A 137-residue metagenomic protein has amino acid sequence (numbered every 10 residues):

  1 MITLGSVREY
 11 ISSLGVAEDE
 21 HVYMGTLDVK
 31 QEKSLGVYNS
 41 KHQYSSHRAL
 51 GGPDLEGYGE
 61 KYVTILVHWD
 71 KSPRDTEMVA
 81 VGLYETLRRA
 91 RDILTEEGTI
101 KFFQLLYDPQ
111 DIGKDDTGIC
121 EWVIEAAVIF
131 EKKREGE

Functional and structural regions predicted by a protein language model:
M1-P53, A90, E137: Small/polar-rich, solvent-exposed N-terminal microdomains that initiate assembly or binding
H47, R74-T76, K133-E137: Intrinsically disordered, low-complexity acidic/polar segments
G52-G57, D115-T117: Short, solvent-exposed beta-strand/turn "edge" segments of beta-rich domains on protein surfaces
L55-K61, I100-F103: A short glycine/small-residue-enriched secondary-structure motif
G57-K71, C120-E131: Oligomerization/assembly interface segments of phage tail-like spikes and tubes
H68-D92: Mid-chain, well-packed structural core segment of small domains
R88-K132: Acidic-leaning, charged glycine-interspersed low-complexity segments
